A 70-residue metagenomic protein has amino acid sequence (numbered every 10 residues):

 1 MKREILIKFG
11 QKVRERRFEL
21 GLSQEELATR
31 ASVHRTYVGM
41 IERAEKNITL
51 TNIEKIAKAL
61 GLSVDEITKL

Functional and structural regions predicted by a protein language model:
M1-K8: A detector for short, charged/polar N-terminal pre-domain segments
Q11-E26, R30: Short basic helix-loop element that most often maps to the first helix and adjoining turn of HTH DNA-binding modules
V13, L27-A28, V38-I41, I67: Conserved hydrophobic/aromatic packing and binding residues within compact polymer-binding modules
S32-K46: Recognition helix of helix-turn-helix/homeodomain-like DNA-binding domains that insert into the DNA major groove
E45-K55: Short, basic-rich loop-to-helix N-cap that marks the start of a DNA-contacting helix
G61-L70: Short C-terminal boundary/hinge segments that cap the last helix of small helical domains
